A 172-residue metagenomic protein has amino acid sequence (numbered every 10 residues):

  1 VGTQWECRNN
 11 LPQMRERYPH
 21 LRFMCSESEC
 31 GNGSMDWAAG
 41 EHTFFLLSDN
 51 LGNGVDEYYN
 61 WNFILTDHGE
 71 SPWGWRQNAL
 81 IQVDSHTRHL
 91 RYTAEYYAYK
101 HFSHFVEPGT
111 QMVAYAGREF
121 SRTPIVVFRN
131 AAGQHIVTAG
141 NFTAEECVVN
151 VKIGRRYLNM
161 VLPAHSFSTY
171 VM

Functional and structural regions predicted by a protein language model:
V1-G33: Glycoside hydrolase catalytic-domain groove-lining segments
E6-L11, G31-S34, L65-E70, E145-C147 (+1 more regions): Flexible loop/turn segments at secondary-structure boundaries
Q13-R15, W37-G40, A114, N150-G154 (+1 more regions): Composition- and surface-driven signal marking solvent-exposed, interaction-prone regions in large proteins
Y18-F23, N53-Y58, P108, G133: Loop/turn elements at helix/coil->beta-strand transitions in domains of secreted/extracellular proteins
C25-A98, A114-R118: Aromatic/acidic polysaccharide-binding cleft in carbohydrate-active enzymes
A98-F105: Generic recognition of well-ordered alpha-helical segments
Y115-G154, H165: Carbohydrate-binding surface patches
V161-M172: C-terminal beta-strand-rich structural cap/linker in extracellular carbohydrate-active enzymes
